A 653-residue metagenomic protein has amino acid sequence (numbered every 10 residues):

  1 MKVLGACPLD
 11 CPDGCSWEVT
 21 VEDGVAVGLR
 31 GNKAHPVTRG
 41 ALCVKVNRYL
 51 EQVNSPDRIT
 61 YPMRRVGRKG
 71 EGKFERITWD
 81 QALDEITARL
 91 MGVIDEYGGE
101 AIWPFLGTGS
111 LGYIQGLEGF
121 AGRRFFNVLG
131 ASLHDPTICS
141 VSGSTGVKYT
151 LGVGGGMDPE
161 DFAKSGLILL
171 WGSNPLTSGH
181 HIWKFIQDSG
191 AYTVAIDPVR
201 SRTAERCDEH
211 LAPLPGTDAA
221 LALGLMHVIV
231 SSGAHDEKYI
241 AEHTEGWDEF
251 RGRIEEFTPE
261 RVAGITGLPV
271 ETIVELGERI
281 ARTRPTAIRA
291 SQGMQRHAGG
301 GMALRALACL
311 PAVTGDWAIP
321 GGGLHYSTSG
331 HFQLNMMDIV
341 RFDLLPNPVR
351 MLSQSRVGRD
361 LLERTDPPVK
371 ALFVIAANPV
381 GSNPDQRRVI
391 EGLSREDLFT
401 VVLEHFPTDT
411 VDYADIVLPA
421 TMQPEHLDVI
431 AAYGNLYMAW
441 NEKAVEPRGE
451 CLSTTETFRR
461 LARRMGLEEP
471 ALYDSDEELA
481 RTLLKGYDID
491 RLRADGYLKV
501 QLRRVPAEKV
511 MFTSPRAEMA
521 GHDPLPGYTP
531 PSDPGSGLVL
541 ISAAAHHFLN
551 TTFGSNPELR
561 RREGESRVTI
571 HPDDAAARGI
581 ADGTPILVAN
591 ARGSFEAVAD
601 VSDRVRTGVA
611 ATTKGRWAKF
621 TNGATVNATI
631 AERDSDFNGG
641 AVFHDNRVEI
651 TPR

Functional and structural regions predicted by a protein language model:
M1-S232, R261, P269, I375 (+1 more regions): N-terminal export/assembly segments and adjacent metallocofactor-ligating motifs of anaerobic energy-metabolism
A6, V389, R395-F399, L403-T408 (+2 more regions): Phosphate/diphosphate-binding loops
R65-R76, Q81, S232-V270, A444-R504 (+3 more regions): N-terminal leader/propeptide and maturation segments of large enzyme subunits in energy/redox metabolism and hydrolases
R68, R206-C207, F257-R261, R289-M294 (+1 more regions): Flexible glycine/proline-enriched surface loops and loop-helix/loop-strand junctions
G116-Q187, A191-I196, T203, A219-L223 (+4 more regions): Extended redox/cofactor-interaction regions of prokaryotic respiratory oxidoreductases
H134, D236-E237, I273, A287-I288 (+8 more regions): Acidic/polar loop patches that form or flank catalytic/metal-binding clefts of enzymes that bind anionic ligands
L225, E245-V357: Active-site phosphate/pyrophosphate-binding segments
R448-D495, E558-V568, D573-R653: Long, contiguous, secondary-structure-rich segments that constitute the structural scaffold of globular domains
